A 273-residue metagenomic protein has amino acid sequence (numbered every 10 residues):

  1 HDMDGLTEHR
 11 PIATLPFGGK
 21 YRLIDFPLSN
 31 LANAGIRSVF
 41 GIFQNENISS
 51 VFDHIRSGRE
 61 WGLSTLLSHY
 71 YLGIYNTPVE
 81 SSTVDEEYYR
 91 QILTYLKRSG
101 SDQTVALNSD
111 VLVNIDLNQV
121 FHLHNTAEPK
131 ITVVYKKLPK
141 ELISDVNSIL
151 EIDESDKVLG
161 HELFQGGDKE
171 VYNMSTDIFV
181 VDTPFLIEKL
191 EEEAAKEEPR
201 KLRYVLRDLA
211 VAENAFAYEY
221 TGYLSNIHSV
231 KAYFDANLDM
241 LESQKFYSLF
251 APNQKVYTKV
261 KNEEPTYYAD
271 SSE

Functional and structural regions predicted by a protein language model:
H1-M3, E8, P16-A106, L117-Q119: Conserved N-terminal catalytic core of the sugar/cofactor nucleotidyltransferase
T14, I149-I152, A217: A structural signal for short hydrophobic beta-strand segments in well-ordered beta-sheet cores
N30-A32, N118, G167-D168, L206 (+1 more regions): Catalytic cores of nucleotide-enabled group-transfer and carboxylate-activating enzymes in metabolic and assembly-line
N47-I48, V113-N114, N226: Alpha-helix N-cap/loop-to-helix initiation residues
N108-L112: The conserved acidic donor/metal-binding loop of glycosyltransferases
V113-K189: Conserved core of the sugar-phosphate nucleotidyltransferase
P184, E193-E273: Left-handed beta-helix
